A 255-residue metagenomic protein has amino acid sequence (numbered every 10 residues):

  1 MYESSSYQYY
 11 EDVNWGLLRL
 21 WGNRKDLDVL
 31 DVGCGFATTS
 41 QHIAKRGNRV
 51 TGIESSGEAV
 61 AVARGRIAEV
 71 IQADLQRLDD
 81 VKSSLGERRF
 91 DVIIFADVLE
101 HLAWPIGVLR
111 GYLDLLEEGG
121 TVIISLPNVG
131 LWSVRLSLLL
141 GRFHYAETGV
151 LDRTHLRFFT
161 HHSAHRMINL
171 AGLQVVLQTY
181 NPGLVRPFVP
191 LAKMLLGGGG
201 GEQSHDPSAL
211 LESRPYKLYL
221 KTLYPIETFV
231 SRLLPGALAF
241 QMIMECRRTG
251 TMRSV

Functional and structural regions predicted by a protein language model:
M1-R88, V92-I94, I106-L109, Y180-G183 (+3 more regions): Conserved N-terminal segment of class I S-adenosyl-L-methionine
A96-H101: Short catalytic micro-motifs in class I SAM-dependent methyltransferases
L102-G111, L126: A short, conserved alpha-helix within the catalytic core of class I
G107-T121: A short glycine-rich, Lys/Arg-flanked "PGG" loop and its adjoining helix->strand segment in the class I
N128-L131, Y180-L184: Short "lid" loop at the C-terminus of a central beta-strand within the Rossmann-like core of SAM-dependent
G130-H155: Short, glycine-/aromatic-enriched active-site segment of Class I SAM-dependent methyltransferases
S133-L138, P187-K193: Short aromatic-enriched loop/helix-cap "lid" or pocket-rim segments at secondary-structure transitions that line
H155-A171: Short alpha-helix
